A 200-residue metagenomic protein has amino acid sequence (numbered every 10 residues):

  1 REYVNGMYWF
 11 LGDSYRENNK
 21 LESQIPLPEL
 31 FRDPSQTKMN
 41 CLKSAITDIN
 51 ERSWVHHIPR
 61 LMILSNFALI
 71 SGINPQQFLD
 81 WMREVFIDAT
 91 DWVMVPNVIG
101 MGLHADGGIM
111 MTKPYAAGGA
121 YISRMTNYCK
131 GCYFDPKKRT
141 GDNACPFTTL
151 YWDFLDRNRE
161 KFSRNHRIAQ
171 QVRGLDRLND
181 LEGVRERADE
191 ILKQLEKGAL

Functional and structural regions predicted by a protein language model:
R1-L200: C-terminal catalytic domain of photolyase/cryptochrome flavoproteins, centering on the FAD-binding pocket
